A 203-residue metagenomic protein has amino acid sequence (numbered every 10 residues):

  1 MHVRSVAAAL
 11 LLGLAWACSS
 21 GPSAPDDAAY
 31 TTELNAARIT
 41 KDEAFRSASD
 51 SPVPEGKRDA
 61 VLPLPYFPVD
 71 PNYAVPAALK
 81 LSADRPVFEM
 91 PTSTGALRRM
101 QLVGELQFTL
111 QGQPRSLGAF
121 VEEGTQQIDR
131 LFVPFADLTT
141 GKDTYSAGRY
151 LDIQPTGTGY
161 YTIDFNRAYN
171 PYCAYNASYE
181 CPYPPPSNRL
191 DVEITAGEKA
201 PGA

Functional and structural regions predicted by a protein language model:
M1-A8: Bacterial N-terminal signal peptides that target proteins for export
L14-A17: C-terminal motif of bacterial Sec signal peptides marking the signal peptidase cleavage site
S19-P22: Bacterial signal peptide processing site
Y30-E105: N-terminal secretory signal peptides
L81-S146: Mid-length scaffold segments of soluble, non-membrane domains
V87-P91, T156, S187: Terminal leader/tail segments of proteins
V133-Y169: Acidic, glycine-rich flexible loop segments
C173-A203: C-terminal partner/receptor-binding element of secreted or periplasmic proteins
